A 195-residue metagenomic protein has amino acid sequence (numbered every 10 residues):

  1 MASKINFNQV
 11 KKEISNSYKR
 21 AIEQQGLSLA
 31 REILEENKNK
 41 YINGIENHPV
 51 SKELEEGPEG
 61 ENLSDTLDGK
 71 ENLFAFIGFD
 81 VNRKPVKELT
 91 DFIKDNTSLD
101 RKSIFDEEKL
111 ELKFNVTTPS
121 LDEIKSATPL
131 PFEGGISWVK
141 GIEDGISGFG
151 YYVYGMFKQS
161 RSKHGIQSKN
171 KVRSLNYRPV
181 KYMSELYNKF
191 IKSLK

Functional and structural regions predicted by a protein language model:
M1-K195: Short, Lys/Arg-rich flexible segments
